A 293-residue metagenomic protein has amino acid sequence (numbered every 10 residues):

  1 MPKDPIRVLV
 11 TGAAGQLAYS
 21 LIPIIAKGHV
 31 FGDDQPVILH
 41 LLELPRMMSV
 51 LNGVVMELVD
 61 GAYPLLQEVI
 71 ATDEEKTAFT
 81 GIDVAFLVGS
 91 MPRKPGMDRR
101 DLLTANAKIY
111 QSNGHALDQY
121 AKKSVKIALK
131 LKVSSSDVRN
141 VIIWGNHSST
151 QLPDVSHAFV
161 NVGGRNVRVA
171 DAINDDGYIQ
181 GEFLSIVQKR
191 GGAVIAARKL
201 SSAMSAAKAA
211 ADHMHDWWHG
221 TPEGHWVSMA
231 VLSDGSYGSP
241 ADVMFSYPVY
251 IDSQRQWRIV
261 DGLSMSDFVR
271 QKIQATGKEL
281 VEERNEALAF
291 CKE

Functional and structural regions predicted by a protein language model:
M1-P5, K292-E293: Eukaryotic N-terminal low-complexity, Ser/Thr- and Lys/Arg-rich leader segments that predominantly function as
V10-A14, I22: N-terminal Rossmann NAD(P)H-binding glycine-rich loop of SDR-like oxidoreductase domains
Y19: Residues forming the Rossmann-fold NAD(P)(H) cofactor-binding site
K27-I82, M97, N285-L288: Conserved N-terminal Rossmann-fold NAD(P) cofactor-binding segment
A85-L87: Redox-cofactor binding/interface segments in oxidoreductases and associated redox assembly factors
G89-M91: Conserved NAD(P)H cofactor-binding loop of Rossmann-fold oxidoreductase domains
R99-K130: Rossmann-like NAD(P)(H) cofactor-binding subdomain of soluble oxidoreductases
K126-E293: C-terminal substrate-binding/catalytic lobe of Rossmann-fold NAD(P)-dependent dehydrogenases
